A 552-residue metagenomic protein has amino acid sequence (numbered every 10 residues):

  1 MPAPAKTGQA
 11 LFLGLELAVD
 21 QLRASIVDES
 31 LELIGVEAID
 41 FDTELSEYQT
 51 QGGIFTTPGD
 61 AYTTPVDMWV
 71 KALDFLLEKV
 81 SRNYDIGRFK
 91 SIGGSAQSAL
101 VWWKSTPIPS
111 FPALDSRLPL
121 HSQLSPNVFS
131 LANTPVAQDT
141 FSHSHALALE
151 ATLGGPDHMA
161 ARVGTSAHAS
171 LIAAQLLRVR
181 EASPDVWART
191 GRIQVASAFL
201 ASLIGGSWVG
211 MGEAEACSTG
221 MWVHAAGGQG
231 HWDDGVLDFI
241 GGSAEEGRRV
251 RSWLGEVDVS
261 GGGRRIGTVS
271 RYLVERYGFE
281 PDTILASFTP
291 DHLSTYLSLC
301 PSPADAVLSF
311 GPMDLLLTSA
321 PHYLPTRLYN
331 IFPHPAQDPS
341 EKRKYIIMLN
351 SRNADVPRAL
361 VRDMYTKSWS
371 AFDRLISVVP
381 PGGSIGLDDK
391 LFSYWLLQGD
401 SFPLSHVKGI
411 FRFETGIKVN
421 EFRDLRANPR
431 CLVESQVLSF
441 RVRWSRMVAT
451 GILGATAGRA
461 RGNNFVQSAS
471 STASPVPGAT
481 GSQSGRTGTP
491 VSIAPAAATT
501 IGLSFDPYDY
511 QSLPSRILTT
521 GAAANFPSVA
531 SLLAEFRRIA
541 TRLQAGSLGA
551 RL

Functional and structural regions predicted by a protein language model:
M1-Q123, E275, F279, T283-I284 (+5 more regions): N-terminal glycine/serine-rich phosphate-binding loop of ATP-dependent small-molecule kinases, especially carbohydrate
L17-V19, V27, Q138, E150-P290: Gly/Ser/Thr-rich active-site cleft segment
D60, S81-P135, V163-S170, A201 (+2 more regions): Short beta-strand-loop/turn "lid" adjacent to the catalytic site in phosphate-handling enzymes
L73-K90, S183-W187, V236-V250, R443-G458 (+1 more regions): Phosphate/pyrophosphate-binding loops at sites that engage ATP/ADP/AMP, CoA/4′-phosphopantetheine, polyphosphate
L147, D291-S298, L349-D355, A359-R362 (+5 more regions): Glycine-rich phosphate-binding/hydrolytic loop that grips phosphoryl groups
R162, R180-S183, G206, L237-D238 (+3 more regions): A short helix-loop
S218-P339, S470-A498, P527: ATP-dependent carbohydrate kinase catalytic cores
D388-R537: Activation-segment/catalytic-loop signature of the eukaryotic protein kinase fold
